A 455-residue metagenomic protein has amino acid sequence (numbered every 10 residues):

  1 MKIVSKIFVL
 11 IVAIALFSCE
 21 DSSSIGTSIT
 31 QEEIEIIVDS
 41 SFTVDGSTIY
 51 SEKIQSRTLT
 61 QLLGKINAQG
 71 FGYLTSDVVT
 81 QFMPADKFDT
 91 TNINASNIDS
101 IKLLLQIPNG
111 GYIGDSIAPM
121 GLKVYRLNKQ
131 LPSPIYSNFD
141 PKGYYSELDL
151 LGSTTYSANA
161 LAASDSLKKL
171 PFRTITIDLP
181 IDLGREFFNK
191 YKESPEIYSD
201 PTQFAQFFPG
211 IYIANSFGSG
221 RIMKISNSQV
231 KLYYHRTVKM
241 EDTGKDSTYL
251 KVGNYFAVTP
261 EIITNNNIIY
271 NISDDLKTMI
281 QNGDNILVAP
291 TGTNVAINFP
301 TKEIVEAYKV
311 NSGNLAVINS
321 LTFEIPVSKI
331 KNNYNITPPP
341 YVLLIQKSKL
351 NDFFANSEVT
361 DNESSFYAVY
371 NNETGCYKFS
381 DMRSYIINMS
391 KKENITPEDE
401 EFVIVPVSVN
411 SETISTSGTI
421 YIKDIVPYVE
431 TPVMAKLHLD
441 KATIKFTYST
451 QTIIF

Functional and structural regions predicted by a protein language model:
K2-I7, A13-F455: Secreted, disulfide-rich extracellular signaling modules
